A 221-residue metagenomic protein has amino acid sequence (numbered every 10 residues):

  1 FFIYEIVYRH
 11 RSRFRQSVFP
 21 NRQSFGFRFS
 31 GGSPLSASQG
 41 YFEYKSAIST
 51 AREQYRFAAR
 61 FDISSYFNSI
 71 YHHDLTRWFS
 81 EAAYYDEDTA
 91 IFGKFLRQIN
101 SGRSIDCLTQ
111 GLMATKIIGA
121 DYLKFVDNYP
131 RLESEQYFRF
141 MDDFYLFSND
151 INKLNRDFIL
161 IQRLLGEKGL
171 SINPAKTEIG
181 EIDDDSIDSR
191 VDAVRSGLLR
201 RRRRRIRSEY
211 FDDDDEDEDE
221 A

Functional and structural regions predicted by a protein language model:
I3-A58: Active-site-proximal segment of RNA-dependent polymerases
V7, V18, I63, I117 (+2 more regions): Extended aliphatic helical segments
P34-M141, L146-L160, K168-L170, P174-G180 (+1 more regions): Conserved polymerase palm-domain catalytic core
K176, G180-R190: Flexible glycine/acidic-rich beta-alpha junction loops that bind and position SAM and/or redox cofactors in anaerobic
S186-R200: Short, low-order "capping/linker" segments at domain edges
